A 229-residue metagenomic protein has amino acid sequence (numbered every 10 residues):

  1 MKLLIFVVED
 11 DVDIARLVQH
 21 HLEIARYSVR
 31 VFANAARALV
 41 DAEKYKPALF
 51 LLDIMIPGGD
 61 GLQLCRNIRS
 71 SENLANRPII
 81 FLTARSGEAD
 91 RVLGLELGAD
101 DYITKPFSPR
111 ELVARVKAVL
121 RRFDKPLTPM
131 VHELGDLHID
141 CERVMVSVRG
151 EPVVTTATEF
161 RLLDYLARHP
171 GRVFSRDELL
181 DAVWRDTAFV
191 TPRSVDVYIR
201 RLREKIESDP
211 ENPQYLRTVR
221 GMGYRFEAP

Functional and structural regions predicted by a protein language model:
K2, K46-A48, N73-P78, F189: His-Asp phosphorelay/catalytic-motif detector in bacterial-type signaling
E9: Conserved acidic carboxylate
D13-I24: Charged docking surfaces used in two-component/phosphorelay signaling
R26-N34, D41: Short hydrophobic/Thr-rich beta-strand motif most characteristic of the beta2 strand and flanking loop of CheY-like
Y45-L51, I56: Active-site beta3 strand of CheY-like receiver
R66-S71, N76-E133: Basic, amphipathic DNA-recognition helix from helix-turn-helix-like DNA-binding domains
M145, G150-Y215, V219-M222: Positively charged, aromatic-enriched patches within helix-turn-helix-type DNA-binding elements, predominantly
